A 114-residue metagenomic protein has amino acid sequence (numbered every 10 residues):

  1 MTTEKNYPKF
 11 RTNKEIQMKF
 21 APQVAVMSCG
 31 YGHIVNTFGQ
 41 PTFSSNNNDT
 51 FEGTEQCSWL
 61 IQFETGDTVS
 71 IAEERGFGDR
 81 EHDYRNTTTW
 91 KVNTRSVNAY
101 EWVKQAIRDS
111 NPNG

Functional and structural regions predicted by a protein language model:
T2-E81, R85-N113: A cross-family detector of function-defining hotspots
